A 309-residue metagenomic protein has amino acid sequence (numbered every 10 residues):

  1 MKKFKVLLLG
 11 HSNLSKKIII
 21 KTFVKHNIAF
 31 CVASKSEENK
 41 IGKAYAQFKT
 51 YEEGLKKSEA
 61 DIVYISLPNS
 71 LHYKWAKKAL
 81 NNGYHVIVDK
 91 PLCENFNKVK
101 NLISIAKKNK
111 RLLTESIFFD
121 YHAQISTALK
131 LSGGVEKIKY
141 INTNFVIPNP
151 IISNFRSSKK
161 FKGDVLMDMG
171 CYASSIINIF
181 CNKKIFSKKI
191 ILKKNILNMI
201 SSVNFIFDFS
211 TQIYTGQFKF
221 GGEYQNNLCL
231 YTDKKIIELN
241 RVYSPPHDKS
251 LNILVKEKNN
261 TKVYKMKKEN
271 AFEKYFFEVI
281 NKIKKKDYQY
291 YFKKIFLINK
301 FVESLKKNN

Functional and structural regions predicted by a protein language model:
M1, L8-L9, I62-L67, K98 (+2 more regions): C-terminal helix-rich "cap/oligomerization" subdomain common to oxidoreductases
M1-K43: N-terminal Rossmann-like dinucleotide-binding module
A46-I87, P91-I105: Beta-loop-alpha module in the N-terminal Rossmann-like domain of NAD(P)-dependent dehydrogenases, especially those
V88-D89, L113-E115, L239: Hydrophobic residues in well-ordered beta-strands that form the structural core
N101-F118, E136-I141: Rossmann-fold dehydrogenase core element
F119-S187: Predominantly a Rossmann-like dinucleotide-binding segment in NAD(P)-dependent oxidoreductases
I190-I196, K219: Short, solvent-exposed loop/turn elements at beta->coil junctions and helix N-caps that rim active or binding pockets
M199-I200, F209-Y275, D287-Y288: NAD(P)-dinucleotide binding in Rossmann-like oxidoreductases
